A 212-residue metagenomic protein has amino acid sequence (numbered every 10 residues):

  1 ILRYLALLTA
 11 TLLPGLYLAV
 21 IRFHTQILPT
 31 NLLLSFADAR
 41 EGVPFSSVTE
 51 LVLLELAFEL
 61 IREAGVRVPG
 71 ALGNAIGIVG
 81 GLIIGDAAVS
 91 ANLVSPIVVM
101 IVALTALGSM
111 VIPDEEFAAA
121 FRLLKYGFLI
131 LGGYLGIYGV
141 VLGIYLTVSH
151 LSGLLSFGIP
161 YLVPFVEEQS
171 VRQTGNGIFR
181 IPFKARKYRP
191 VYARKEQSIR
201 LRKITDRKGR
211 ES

Functional and structural regions predicted by a protein language model:
I1, G15-L18, I84, N92 (+2 more regions): Long, contiguous hydrophobic alpha-helical segments, chiefly transmembrane helices and signal peptides
I1-V66, A71-A75, V166, S170-I178 (+3 more regions): Alpha-helical transmembrane segments and their membrane-interface boundaries that form or gate the permeation pathway
G15, L56, L60-E63, L82-A87 (+3 more regions): Alpha-helical transmembrane segments of multipass membrane proteins
A19-R22, L34-A39, F45-E50, I97-M100 (+2 more regions): Transmembrane alpha-helices and their extracellular/periplasmic helix-loop junctions in integral membrane proteins
H24-I27, A39, A64, V68 (+6 more regions): Membrane-interface elements of multi-pass transporters and channels
P29, L33, G80-G81, L124: Alpha-helical membrane-protein architecture signal
V66-P69, A75, G80-V98, V102-E116 (+1 more regions): Conserved glycine-centered short motifs in functionally critical loops
V98, A103-S212: Hydrophobic alpha-helical transmembrane segments of membrane transport and translocation systems, primarily multi-pass
